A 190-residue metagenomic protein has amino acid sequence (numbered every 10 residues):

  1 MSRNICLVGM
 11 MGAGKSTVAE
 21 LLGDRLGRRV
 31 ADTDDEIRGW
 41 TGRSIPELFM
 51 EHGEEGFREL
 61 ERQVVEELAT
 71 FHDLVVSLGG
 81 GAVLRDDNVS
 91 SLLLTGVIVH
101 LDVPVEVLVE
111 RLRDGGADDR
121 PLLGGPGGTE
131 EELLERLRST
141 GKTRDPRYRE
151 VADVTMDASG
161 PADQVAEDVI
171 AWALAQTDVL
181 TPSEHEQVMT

Functional and structural regions predicted by a protein language model:
S2, R25, E110, K142-T190: NTP-dependent small-molecule kinase module
L7: Hydrophobic anchor at the beta1->P-loop junction of P-loop NTPases
M10: P-loop (Walker A) phosphate-binding loop of NTP-binding proteins
K15: Conserved lysine of the Walker
D32-L93, D114-D118: ATP-dependent small-molecule kinase phosphotransfer cores that center on conserved nucleotide phosphate-binding segments
G80-A82, P104-E106, P161: Short glycine-rich anion-binding loops that position phosphate/pyrophosphate groups of nucleotides and phosphorylated
L94-D145: A glycine- and Lys/Arg-enriched "phosphate-lid" helix/loop adjacent to the NTP-binding pocket of small-molecule kinases
